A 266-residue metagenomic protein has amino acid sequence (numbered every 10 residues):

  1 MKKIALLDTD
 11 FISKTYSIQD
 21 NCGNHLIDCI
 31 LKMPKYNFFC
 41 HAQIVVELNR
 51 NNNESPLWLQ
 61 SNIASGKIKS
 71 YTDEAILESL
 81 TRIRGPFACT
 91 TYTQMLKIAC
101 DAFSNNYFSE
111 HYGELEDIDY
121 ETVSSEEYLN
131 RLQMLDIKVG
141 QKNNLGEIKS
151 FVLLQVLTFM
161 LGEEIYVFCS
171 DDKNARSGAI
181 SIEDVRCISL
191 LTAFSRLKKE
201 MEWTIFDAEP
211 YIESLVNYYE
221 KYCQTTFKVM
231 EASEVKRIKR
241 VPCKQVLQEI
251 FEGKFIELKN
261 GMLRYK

Functional and structural regions predicted by a protein language model:
K2-Y166, R176-K266: Active-site-proximal, substrate-binding regions of enzyme catalytic domains and RNA-binding/basic surfaces
C169-S170: Short beta-strand scaffold positions
K173: Short, ordered loop/turn segments at secondary-structure junctions
